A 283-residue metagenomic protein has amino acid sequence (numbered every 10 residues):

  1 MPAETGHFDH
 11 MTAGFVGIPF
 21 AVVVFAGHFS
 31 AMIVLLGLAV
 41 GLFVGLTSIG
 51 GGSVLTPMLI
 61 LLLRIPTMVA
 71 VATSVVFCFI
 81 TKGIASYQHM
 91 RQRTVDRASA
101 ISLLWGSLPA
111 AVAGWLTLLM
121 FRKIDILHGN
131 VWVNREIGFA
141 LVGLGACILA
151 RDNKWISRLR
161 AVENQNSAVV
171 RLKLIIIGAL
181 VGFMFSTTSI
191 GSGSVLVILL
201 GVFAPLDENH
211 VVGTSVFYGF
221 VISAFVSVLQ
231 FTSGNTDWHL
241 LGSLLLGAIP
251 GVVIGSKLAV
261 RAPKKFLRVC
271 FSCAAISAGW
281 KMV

Functional and structural regions predicted by a protein language model:
M1-L36, L61, T67, M90-V181 (+1 more regions): Juxtamembrane transmembrane-helix boundary motif
G37-S48, A179-S189, I222: Transmembrane alpha-helix interface/packing and boundary motifs in multi-pass membrane proteins, characterized by
G41-L42, M58, L62, S86-Y87 (+4 more regions): Alpha-helical transmembrane segments of multipass membrane proteins
S48-L55, S189-V197: Transmembrane helix boundary and interhelical junction motifs in multipass membrane proteins
G50-A100: Juxtamembrane transmembrane-helix termini in multi-pass membrane transport proteins
L55-V69, V195-H210: Interfacial segments of multi-pass membrane proteins
V71-F79, L104-L108, S215-F220, I249 (+1 more regions): Transmembrane helix-bundle signature of multi-pass membrane transporters/permeases
